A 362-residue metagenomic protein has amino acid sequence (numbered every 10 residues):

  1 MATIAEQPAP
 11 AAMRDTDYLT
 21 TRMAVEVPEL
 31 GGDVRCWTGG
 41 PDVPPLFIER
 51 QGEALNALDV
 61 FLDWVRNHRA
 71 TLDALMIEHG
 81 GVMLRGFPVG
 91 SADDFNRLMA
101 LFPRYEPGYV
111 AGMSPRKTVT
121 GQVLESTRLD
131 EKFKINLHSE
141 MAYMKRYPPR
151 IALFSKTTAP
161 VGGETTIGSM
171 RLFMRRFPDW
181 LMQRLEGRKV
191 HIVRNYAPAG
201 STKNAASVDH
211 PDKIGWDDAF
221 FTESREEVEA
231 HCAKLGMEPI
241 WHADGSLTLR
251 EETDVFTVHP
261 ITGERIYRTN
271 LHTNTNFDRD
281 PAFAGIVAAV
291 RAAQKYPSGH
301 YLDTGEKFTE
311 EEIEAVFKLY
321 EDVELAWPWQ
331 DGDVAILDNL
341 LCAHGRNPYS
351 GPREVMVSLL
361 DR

Functional and structural regions predicted by a protein language model:
A2-D63, E131-I135, R146-L337, L341-R362: Active-site environment of non-heme Fe oxygenases that use a 2-His-1-carboxylate facial triad
N67-E78: Acidic, contiguous internal or C-terminal segments within carbohydrate-active enzymes that form a structured patch used
A70, D93, R116-K117: Membrane-interface amphipathic segments in extracytoplasmic regions
A74-L75, A100-L101, S126-L129, F133-I135 (+1 more regions): Short, charge-rich binding segments
E78-G81, R85-V110: Membrane helical hairpin/interfacial module
F87-V89, E140-A142, S155-T158: Beta-hairpin (beta-strand-turn-beta-strand) motif
E106-S139: A gly/proline- and charged-residue-enriched helix-loop-helix capping module
